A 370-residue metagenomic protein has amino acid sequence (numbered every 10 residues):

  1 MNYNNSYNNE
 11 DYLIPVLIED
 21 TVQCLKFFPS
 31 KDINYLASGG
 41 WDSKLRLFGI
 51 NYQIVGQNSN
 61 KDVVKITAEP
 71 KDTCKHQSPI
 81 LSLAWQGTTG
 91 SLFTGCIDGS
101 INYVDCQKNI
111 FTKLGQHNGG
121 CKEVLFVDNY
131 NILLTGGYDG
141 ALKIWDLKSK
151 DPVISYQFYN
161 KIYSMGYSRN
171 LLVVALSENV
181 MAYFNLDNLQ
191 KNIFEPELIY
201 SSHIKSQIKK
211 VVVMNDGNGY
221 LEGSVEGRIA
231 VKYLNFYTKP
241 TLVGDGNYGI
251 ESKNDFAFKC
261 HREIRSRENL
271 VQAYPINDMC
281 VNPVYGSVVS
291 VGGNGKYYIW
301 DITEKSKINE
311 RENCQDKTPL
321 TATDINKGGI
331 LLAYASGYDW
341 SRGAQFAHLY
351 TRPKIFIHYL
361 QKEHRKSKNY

Functional and structural regions predicted by a protein language model:
M1-Y370: WD40-repeat beta-propeller superdomains and closely related acidic/aromatic-rich repeat-like regions
